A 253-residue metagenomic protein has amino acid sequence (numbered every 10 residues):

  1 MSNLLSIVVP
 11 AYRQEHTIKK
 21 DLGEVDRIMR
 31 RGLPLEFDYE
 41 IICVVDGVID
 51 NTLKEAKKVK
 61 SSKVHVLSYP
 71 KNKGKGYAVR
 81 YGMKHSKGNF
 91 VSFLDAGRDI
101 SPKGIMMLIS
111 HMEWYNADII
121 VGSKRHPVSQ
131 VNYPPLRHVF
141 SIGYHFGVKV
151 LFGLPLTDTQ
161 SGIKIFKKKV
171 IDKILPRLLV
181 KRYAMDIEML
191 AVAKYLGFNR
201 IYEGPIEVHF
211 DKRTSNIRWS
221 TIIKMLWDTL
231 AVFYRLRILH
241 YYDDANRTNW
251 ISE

Functional and structural regions predicted by a protein language model:
M1-L4, L151-G153, R177-E253: Hydrophobic helical membrane-anchoring modules
N3-V9, I18, V25, Y39-V44: Hydrophobic targeting segments
Q14-R31: Short, well-formed alpha-helical segments that are part of the catalytic scaffolds of diverse glycosyltransferases
H16-K20, V48-K58: Acidic helix N-cap motif at the loop->helix transition within catalytic regions of sugar-transfer enzymes
L35, Y39, L53-H85: Conserved donor nucleotide-binding strand/loop of the catalytic core
I42-L53, R98: A conserved acidic beta->alpha catalytic loop
Y69-H85, F90, P102-Y183, F210-I223 (+1 more regions): Acceptor/aglycone-binding surface of glycosyltransferases and processive sugar-polymer synthases
